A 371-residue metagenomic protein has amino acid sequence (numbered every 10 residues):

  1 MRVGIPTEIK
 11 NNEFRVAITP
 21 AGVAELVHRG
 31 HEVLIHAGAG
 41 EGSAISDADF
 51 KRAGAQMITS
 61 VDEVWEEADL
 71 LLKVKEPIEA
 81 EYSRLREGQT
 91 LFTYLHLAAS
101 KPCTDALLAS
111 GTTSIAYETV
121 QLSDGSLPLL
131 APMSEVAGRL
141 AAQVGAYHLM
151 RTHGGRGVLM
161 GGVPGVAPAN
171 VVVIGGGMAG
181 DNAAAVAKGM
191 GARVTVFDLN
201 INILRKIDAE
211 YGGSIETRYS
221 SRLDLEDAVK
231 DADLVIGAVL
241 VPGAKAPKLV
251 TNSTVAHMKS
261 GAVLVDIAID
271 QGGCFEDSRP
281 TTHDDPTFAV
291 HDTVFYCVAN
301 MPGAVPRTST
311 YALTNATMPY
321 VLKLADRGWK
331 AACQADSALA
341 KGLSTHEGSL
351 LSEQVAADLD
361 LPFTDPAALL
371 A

Functional and structural regions predicted by a protein language model:
R2, E8, P77-N170, V298-N300: Glycine/serine-rich phosphate-binding loop and adjoining beta1-alpha1 elements at the start of nucleotide-handling
R2-S110: An N-terminal-biased, well-structured beta-alpha scaffold segment characteristic of Rossmann-like dinucleotide-binding
P6-I45, T152-L240, T287: Glycine-rich phosphate/diphosphate-binding loop of Rossmann-like nucleotide-binding domains
V33, M57, L91, S114-I115 (+3 more regions): Hydrophobic beta-strand scaffold residues
D69, K75-E76, L95-H96, S221 (+3 more regions): Short glycine-/small-residue-rich Rossmann-like dinucleotide-binding loops
E118-V144, H148-L159, I269, C274-A371: Adenosine-phosphate binding glycine-rich loop
A209-D292: Rossmann-like adenosine-cofactor binding region
